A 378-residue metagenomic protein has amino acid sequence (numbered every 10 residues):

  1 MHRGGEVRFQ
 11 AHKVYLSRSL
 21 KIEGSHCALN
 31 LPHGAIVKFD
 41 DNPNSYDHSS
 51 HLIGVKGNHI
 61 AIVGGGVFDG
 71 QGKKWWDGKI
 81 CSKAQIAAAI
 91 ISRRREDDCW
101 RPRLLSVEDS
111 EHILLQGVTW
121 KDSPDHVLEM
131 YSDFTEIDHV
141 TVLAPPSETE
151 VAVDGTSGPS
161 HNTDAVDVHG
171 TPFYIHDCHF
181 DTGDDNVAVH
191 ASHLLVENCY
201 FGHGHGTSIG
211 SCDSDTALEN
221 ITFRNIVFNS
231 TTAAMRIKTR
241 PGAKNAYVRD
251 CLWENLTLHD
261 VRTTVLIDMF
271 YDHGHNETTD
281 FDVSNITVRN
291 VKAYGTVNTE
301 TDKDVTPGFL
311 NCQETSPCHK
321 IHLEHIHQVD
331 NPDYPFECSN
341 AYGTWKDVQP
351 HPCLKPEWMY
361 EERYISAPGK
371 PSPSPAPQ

Functional and structural regions predicted by a protein language model:
M1-Q378: Extracellular/periplasmic carbohydrate-active domains that bind, remodel, or depolymerize complex polysaccharides
